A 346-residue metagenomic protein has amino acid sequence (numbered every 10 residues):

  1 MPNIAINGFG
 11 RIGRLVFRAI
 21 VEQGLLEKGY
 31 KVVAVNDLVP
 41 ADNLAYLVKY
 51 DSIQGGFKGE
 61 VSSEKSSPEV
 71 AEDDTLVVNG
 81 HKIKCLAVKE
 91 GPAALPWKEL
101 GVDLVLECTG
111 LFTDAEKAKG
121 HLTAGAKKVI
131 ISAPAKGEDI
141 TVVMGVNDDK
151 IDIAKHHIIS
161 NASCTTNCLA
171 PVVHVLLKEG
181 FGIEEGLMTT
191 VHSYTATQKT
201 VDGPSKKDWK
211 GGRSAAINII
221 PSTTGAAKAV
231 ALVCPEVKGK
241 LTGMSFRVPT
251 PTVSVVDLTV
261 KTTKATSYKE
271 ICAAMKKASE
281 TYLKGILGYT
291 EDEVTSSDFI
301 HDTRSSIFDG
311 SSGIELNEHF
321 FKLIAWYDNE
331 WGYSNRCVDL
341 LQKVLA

Functional and structural regions predicted by a protein language model:
M1-G212, D339: N-terminal Rossmann-like NAD(P) cofactor-binding subdomain of oxidoreductases, focused on the glycine-rich
N7, R11, L15, D42 (+14 more regions): Conserved active-site and cofactor/substrate-binding residues in soluble primary-metabolism enzymes
L38-A41, A135-K136, S163-T165, T190-T197 (+4 more regions): Glycine-rich beta-alpha junction loops
S62-S67, N218-S222, R247-T250: Short Gly/Pro-enriched turn/cap motifs at secondary-structure boundaries
I151-I153, G211, V248-S254, E315-E318: Short, flexible turn/loop "capping" segments at secondary-structure junctions
K155-H156, S214-A216, V253-D257, F320-K322: Short, solvent-exposed beta-strand edge segments and adjacent coil->beta transition regions
P235-S245: A structural supersecondary motif
G243, V255-A346: C-terminal active-site/capping subdomain that shapes the small-molecule cofactor and substrate pocket of enzyme
